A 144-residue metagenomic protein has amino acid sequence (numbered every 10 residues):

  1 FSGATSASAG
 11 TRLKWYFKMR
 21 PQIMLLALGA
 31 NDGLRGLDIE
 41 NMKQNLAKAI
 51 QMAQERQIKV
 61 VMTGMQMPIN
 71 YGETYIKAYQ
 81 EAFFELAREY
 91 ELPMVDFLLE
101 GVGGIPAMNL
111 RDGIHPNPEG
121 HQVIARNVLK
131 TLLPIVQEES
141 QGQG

Functional and structural regions predicted by a protein language model:
F1-T5: A short beta-strand-loop structural module common to alpha/beta enzyme folds
S8-G144: Alpha-helical cap/lid subdomain in secreted, periplasmic, or secretory-pathway luminal O-acyl-processing enzymes
